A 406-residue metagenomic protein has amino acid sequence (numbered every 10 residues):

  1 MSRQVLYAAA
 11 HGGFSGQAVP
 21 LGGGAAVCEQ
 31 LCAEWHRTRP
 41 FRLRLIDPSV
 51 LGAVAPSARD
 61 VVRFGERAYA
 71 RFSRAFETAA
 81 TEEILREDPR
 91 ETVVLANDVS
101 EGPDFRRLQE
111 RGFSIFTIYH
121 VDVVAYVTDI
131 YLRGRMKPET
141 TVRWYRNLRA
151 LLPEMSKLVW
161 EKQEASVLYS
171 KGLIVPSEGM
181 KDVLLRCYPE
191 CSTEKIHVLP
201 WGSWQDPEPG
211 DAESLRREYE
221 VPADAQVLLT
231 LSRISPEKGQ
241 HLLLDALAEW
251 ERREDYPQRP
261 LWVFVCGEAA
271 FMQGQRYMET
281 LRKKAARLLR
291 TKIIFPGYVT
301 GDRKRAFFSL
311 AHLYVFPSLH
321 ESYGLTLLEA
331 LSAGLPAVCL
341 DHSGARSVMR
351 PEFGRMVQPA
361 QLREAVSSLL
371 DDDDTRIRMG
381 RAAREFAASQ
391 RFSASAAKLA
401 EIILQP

Functional and structural regions predicted by a protein language model:
P153-K195, S203-Q205: A short, active-site helix/loop in glycosyltransferases that binds the activated sugar's phosphate group
I174, V221-K238, L244-A248, F264: Conserved donor-binding/catalytic core segment of Leloir-type glycosyltransferases
W204, L231, P260-E279: Glycosyltransferase donor-sugar binding loop
E208-V221, T280-L281: A short helix/loop element that forms part of the nucleotide-sugar donor recognition site in Leloir-type
Q275-V299: Nucleotide-activated donor-binding/catalytic signature segment of Leloir-type glycosyltransferases, i.e., the conserved
L319: Aromatic "clamp/platform" in nucleotide-sugar-dependent glycosyltransferases that forms part of the donor/acceptor
L327, P336-C339: Short hydrophobic beta-strand element within catalytic cores of glycosyltransferases and related nucleotide-activated
R350-Q361, S367-D374: Conserved acidic donor-binding segment of nucleotide-sugar-dependent glycosyltransferases
